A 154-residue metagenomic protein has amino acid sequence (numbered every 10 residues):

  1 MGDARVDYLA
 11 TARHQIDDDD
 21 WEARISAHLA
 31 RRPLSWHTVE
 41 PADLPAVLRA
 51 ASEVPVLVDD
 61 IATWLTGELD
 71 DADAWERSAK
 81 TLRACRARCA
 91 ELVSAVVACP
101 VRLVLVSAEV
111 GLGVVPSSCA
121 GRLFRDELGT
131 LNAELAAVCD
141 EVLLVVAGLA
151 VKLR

Functional and structural regions predicted by a protein language model:
M1-A51: Conserved P-loop
V6, V56, E141-L143: Short, well-ordered beta-strand core segments
A10-R13, D60, S107-E109, V146: Short secondary-structure boundary segments
Q15, W64, G113: Feature marks short, surface-exposed loop/turn motifs that line or immediately flank catalytic pockets and channel
I25-S26, P55, A137: Active-site-proximal helix/loop capping residues that flank conserved catalytic or ligand/cofactor
R31-A72, S78-A87, V97: Portal/gating segments that form or line small-molecule/metal binding sites
G67-R154: Replace "adjacent to P-loop NTPase cores in ATP/GTP-dependent enzymes" with "adjacent to NTP-binding cores
